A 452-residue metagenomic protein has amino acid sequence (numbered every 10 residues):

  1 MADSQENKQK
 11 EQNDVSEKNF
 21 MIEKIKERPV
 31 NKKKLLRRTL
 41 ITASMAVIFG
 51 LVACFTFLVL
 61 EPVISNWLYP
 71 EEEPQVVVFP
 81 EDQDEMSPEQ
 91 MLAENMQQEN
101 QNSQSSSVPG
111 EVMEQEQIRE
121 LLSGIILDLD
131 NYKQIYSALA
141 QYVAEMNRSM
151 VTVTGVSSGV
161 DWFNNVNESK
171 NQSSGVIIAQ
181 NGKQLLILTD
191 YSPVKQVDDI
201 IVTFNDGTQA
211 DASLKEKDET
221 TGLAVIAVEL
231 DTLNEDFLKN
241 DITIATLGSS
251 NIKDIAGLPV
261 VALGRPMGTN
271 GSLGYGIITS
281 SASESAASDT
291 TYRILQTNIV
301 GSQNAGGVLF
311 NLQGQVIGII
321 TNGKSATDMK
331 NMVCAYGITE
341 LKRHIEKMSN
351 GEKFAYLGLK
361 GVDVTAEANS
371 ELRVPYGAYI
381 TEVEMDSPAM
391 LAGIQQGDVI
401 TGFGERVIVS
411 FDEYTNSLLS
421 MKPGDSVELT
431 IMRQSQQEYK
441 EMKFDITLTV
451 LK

Functional and structural regions predicted by a protein language model:
M1-M150, T154-S157, W162, D236 (+1 more regions): N-terminal targeting leaders that route proteins to membranes or the secretory/organellar pathways
V63, W67-P70, G182-A224, V228-D231: Catalytic-histidine neighborhood of serine endopeptidases, predominantly the chymotrypsin-like S1/PA family
E120-D130, P259, I319-A366, T449-K452: Interdomain regulatory linker/hinge segments that flank or connect interaction modules in polarity/junction/synaptic
N131-Q141, V156-Q184, Q209-D211, I244-T246 (+2 more regions): A conserved glycine-rich beta-strand in the N-terminal activation segment of trypsin-fold
W162-K170, K217-T221, T232-K239, S281-L295 (+3 more regions): Gly/Ser-enriched beta-turn/beta-hairpin loop segments
N167, K347-S417, D425, T430-K452: PDZ/PDZ-like groove recognition
E168-S169, V197-D198, L233-I242, L263-G276 (+2 more regions): Active-site loop architecture of trypsin-fold serine endopeptidases
T246-N270: Short glycine/Trp-rich loop-beta-loop segment that forms part of the substrate-binding cleft
